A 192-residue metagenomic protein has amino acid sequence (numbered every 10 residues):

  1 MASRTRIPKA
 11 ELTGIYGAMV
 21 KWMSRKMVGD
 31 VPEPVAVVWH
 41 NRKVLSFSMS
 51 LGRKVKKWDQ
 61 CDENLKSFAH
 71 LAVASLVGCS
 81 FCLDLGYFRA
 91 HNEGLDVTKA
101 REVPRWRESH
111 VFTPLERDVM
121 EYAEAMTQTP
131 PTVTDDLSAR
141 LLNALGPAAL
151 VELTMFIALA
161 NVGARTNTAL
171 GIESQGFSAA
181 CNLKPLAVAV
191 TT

Functional and structural regions predicted by a protein language model:
M1-E63, P185-T192: Mobile cap/lid helix-loop segments that border enzyme active or cofactor-binding sites and regulate substrate access
E33-V37, E63-C79, E108, A144 (+1 more regions): Alpha-helical scaffold segments that form or flank carboxylate-/histidine-based iron centers
K43-L45, L83-E102: Iron-sulfur (Fe-S) cluster-binding segments and ferredoxin-like electron-carrier domains, especially [2Fe-2S]
F68-L85, R101, V151-L170: N-terminal hydrophobic signal/anchor transmembrane helix of membrane proteins
V103-P114: Acidic/His metal-coordination segments adjacent to aromatic residues that form catalytic metal sites in metalloenzymes
P114-F156: Acidic/histidine-rich alpha-helical segments that form the ligand environment of transition-metal centers
A169-T192: Acidic, carboxylate-rich catalytic segments that either coordinate divalent cations
